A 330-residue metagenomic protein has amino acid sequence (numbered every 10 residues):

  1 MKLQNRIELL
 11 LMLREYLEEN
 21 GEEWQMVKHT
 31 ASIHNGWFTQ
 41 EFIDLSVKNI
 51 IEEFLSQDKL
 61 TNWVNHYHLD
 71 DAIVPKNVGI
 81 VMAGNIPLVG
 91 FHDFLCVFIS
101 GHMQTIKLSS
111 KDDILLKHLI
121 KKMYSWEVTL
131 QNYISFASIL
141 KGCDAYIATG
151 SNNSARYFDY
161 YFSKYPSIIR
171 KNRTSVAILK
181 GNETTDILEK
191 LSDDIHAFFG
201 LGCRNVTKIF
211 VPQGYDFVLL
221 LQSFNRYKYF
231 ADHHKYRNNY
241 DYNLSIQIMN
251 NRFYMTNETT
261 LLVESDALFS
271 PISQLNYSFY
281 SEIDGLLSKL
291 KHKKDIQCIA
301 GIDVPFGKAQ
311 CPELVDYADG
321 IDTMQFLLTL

Functional and structural regions predicted by a protein language model:
M1-G79, L275-L287, I296-A309: N-terminal Rossmann-like NAD(P)+-binding subdomain of aldehyde/semialdehyde dehydrogenases
T61, I86, N153-A155, F217: Glycine-rich nucleotide phosphate-binding loop and flanking beta-alpha elements of Rossmann-like dinucleotide-binding
W63-W126: Conserved small-residue-rich beta-alpha loop and adjacent elements that most often cradle the phosphate/pyrophosphate
H66-N85, A137-G142, N152-S154, T260-Q274: Donor nucleotide-activated moiety binding/catalytic core segment of transferases that use nucleotide-activated donors
N77, E127-Y215, P271, A318-T329: Conserved NAD(P)+-binding/catalytic subdomain of aldehyde/semialdehyde dehydrogenases
G90-F91, L116, A155-Y160, L220: Short glycine-/acidic-enriched loop or helix-start segments at secondary-structure transitions that form or flank
S109-D112, K171-S175, E313: Short, acidic/turn-prone active-site loops that include or flank metal/cofactor- and phosphate-binding residues
F199-L330: NAD(P)-dependent aldehyde/semialdehyde dehydrogenase
